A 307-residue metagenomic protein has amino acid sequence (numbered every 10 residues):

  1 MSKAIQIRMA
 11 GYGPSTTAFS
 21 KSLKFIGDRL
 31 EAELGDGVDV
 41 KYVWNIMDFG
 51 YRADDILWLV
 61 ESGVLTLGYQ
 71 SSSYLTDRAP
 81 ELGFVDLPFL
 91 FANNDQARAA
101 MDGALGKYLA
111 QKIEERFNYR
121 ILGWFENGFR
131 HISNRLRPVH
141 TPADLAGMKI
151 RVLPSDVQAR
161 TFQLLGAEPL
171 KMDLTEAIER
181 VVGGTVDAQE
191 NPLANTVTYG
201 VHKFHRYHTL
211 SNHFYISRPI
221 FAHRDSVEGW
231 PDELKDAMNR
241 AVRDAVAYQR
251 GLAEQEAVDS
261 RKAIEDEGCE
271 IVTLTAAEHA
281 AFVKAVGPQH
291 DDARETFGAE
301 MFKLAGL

Functional and structural regions predicted by a protein language model:
M1-D95, E114-E115, Y119-L307: N-terminal secretory/targeting leader peptides
D102-E115: Hinge/lid segment of periplasmic solute-binding proteins
